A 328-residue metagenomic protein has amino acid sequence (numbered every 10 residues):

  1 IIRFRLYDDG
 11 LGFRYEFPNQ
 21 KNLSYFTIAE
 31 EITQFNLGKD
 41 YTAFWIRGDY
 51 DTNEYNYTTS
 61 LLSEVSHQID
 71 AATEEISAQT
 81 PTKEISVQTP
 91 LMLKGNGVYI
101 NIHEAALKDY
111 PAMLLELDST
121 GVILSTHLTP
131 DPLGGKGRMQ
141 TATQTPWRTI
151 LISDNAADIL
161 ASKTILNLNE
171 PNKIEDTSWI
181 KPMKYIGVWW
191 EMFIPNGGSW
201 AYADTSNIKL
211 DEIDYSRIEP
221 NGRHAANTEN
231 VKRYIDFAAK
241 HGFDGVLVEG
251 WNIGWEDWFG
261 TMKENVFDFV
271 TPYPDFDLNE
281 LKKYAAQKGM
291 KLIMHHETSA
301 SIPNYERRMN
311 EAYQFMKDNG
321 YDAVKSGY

Functional and structural regions predicted by a protein language model:
I1-E175: N-terminal accessory beta-strand-rich subdomains and adjacent acidic, glycine-rich linkers that precede catalytic cores
L6-D8, K39, S153, W190-M192 (+3 more regions): Short, flexible loop/turn elements at secondary-structure junctions
D40, A142-T145, L168-N196, D204-E212: Feature activates predominantly on carbohydrate-active enzymes
A156-E175, K181, T228, K232-V246: Carboxylate/His-rich catalytic cores and anion/metal-binding grooves
I159-L160, N196-S199: Hydrophobic targeting/anchoring helices
Y185-G187, G198-Y328: Substrate-binding cleft of carbohydrate-active enzyme catalytic domains
